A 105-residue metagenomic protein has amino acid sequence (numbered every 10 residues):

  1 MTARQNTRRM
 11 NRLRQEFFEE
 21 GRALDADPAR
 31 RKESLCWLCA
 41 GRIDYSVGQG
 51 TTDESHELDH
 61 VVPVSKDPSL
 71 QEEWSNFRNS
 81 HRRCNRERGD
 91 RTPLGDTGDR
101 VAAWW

Functional and structural regions predicted by a protein language model:
M1, A102-W105: Short intrinsically disordered terminal tails
M1-G41: Short, charged surface segments at domain edges that flank catalytic/cofactor-binding sites
A29, G48-T51, P93-D96: Short linear functional motifs in flexible/disordered or boundary regions
E33, L70, R100-V101: Acidic, low-complexity intrinsically disordered regions
G41-F77: Histidine-centered nuclease catalytic patch
D44-Y45, N76-A102: Short Cys/His-centered divalent metal-binding micro-motifs
